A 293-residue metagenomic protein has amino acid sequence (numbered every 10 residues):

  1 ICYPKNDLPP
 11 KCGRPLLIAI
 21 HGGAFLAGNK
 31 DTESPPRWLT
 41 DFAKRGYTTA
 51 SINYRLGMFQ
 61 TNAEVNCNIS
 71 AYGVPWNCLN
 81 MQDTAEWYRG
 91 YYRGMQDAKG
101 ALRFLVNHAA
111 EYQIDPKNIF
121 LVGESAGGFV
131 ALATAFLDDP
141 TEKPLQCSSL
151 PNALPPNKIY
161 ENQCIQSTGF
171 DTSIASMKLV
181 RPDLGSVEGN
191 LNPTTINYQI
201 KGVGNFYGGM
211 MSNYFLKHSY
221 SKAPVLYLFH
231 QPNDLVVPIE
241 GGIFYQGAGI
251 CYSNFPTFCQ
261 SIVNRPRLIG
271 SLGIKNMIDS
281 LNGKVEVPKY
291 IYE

Functional and structural regions predicted by a protein language model:
K5-L16, S221-A223: Proline/glycine-enriched tight loop/beta-turn segments at coil->beta junctions that connect or precede beta-strands
K11-F25, Y227-L228: Short beta-strand element of the alpha/beta-hydrolase
I20-G22, L105, Y207, H230-Q231: The conserved beta1-alpha1 loop
D31-I52: Short amphipathic alpha-helix adjacent to the substrate-entry channel of hydrolases
W38, R55-G100, H108-Y112: Catalytic nucleophile-loop/oxyanion-hole region of alpha/beta-hydrolase and closely related hydrolase-like folds
Y92-Q96, G100-K222: Primarily recognizes the serine-hydrolase "nucleophile elbow" in alpha/beta-hydrolase and SGNH/GDSL folds
A223-D234, K289: Catalytic His-Asp charge-relay segment
R265-E293: C-terminal catalytic histidine-bearing segment of alpha/beta-hydrolase fold enzymes
